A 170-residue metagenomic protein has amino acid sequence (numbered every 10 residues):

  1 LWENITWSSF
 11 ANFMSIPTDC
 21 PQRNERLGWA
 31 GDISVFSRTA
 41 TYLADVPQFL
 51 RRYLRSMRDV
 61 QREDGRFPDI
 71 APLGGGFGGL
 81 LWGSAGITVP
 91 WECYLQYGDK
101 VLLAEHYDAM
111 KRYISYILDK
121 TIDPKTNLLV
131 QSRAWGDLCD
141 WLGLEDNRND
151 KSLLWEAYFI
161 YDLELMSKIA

Functional and structural regions predicted by a protein language model:
L1-N4, F10-A11, P17-V35, T39-P68 (+3 more regions): Active-site acid/base region of carbohydrate-active enzymes
Y53, V89-P90: Hydrophobic alpha-helical segments typical of transmembrane helices and their membrane-interface/capping positions
A71-L73: Active-site lumenal/periplasmic loops and adjacent helix-entry segments of GT-C-fold, multi-pass membrane
I87, Y94, I160, M166-S167: Heptad-repeat amphipathic alpha-helical coiled-coil interaction surface used for oligomerization/assembly
A170: Carbohydrate-binding surfaces of carbohydrate-active enzymes
